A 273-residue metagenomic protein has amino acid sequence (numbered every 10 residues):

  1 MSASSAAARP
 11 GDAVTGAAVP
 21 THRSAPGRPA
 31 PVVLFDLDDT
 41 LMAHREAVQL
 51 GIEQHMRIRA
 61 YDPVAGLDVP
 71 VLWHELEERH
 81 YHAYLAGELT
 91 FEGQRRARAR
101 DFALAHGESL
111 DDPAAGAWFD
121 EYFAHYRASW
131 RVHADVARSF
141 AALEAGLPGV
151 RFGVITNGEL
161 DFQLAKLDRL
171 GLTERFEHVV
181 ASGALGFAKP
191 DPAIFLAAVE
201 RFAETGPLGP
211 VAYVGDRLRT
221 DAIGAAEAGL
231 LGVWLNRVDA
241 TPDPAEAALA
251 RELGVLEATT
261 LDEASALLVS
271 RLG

Functional and structural regions predicted by a protein language model:
M1-V33, A137, A141, G153 (+1 more regions): Asp-based, Mg2+/Mn2+-dependent phosphohydrolase catalytic module
D12, G16-F35, T40-E75: Active-site neighborhood of HAD-like aspartate-dependent phosphohydrolases
V48-M56, W73-E77, R95, A99 (+2 more regions): Hydrophobic alpha-helical core bundles mediating ligand binding, dimerization, or RNAP-core interactions
L50-Q54, R79, R98-D101, E121 (+5 more regions): Alpha-helical elements of Rossmann-like donor-binding domains used by nucleotide-donor carbohydrate transfer enzymes
A60-V71, H106-F119, R175, P207-L208: Short, surface-exposed acidic
R79-E121: A metal-dependent, Asp-based hydrolase signature
E92-G93, D120, A124-G153: Short, acidic loop-to-helix structural element flanking the phosphoryl-transfer center in phosphate-processing enzymes
Q94-R98, R131, A193, T259: Generic recognition of short, well-ordered alpha-helical interface segments
